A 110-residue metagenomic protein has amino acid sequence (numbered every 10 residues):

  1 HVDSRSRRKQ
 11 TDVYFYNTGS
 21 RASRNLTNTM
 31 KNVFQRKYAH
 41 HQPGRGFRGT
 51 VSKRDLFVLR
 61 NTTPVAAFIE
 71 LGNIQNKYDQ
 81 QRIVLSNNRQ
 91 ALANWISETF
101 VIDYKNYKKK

Functional and structural regions predicted by a protein language model:
H1-K110: Active-site-proximal helix/loop segments of hydrolytic enzymes
